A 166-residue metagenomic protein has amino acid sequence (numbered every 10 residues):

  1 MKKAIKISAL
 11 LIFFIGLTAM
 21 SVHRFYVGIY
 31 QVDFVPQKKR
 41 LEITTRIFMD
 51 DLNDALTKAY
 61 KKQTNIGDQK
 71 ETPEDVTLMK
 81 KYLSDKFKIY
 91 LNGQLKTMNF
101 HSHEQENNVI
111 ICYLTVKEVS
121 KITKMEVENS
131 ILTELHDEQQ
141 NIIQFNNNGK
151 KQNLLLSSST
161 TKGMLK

Functional and structural regions predicted by a protein language model:
M1-F25: Bacterial Sec-dependent N-terminal signal peptides
V22-K166: N-terminal soluble domains immediately following signal/targeting peptides that reside in extracytoplasmic
